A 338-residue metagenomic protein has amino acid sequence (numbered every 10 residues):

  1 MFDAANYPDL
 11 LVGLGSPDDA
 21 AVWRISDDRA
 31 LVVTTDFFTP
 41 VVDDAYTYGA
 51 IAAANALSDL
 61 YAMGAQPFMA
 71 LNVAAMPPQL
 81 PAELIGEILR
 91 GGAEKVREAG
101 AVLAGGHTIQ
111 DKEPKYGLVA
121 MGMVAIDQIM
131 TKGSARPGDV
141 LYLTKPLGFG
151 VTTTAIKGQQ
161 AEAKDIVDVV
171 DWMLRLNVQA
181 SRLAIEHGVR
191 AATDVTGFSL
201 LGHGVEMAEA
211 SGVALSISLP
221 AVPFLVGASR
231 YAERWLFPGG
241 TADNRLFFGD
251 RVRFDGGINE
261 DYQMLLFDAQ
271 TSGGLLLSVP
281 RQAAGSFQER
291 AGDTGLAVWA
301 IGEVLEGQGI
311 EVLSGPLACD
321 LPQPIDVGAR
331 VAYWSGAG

Functional and structural regions predicted by a protein language model:
M1-P8: Short Pro/Gly-enriched beta-strand edge/turn motifs at strand-loop
P8-V33, Y61-Q66: N-terminal glycine-rich anion-binding loops that anchor highly charged ligand groups
L10-L14, M173, L265-D268: Short Gly/Pro-enriched turn/cap motifs at secondary-structure boundaries
A21-V32, W172-A180, L246-G256: Acidic-glycine-rich active-site phosphate/pyrophosphate-binding loop
I25-V41, T47-A50, Q66-A161, D165 (+2 more regions): Glycine-rich anion-binding loops of enzyme active sites
A45-L71, R90-E98, L176-H187, T193-M207: Small-aliphatic-rich amphipathic alpha-helix that forms the alpha element of a beta-alpha
P78-V102, I109-P114, E186, T196-G338: Glycine-/charge-enriched secondary-structure boundary and capping motifs
V119-Q128, K164-A184, I258: Active-site glycine-rich loop that binds ribose-phosphate moieties when present
